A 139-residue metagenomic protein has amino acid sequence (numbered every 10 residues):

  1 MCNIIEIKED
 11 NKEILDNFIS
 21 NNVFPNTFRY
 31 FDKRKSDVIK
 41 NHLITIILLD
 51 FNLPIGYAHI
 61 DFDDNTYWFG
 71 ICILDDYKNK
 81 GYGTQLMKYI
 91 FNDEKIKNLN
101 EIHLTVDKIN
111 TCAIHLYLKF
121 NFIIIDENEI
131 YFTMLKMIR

Functional and structural regions predicted by a protein language model:
M1-D10, M137-R139: Conserved N-terminal entry element of GNAT/NAT acetyltransferase domains
E9-E13, N17-D76, D93: Acetyl-CoA-dependent GNAT
L43-T45, N128-T133: Short hydrophobic/aromatic beta-strand or adjacent loop that forms the aromatic wall/cage of a ligand/substrate-binding
L53, K80, K97-N100: Structured loop/turn residues at beta-strand edges in well-structured enzyme cores
D61, G70, T105, I125-N128: Solvent-exposed beta-strand sheet faces enriched in polar/charged residues
T66, E94-T105: Conserved GNAT acetyl-CoA-binding A-motif
K80, T84-Q85, K108-D126, F132: Conserved active-site alpha-helix within GNAT-family acetyltransferase domains
Y89: Active-site signature of alpha/beta-hydrolase-fold catalytic machinery across serine- and Asp/Cys-nucleophile hydrolases
